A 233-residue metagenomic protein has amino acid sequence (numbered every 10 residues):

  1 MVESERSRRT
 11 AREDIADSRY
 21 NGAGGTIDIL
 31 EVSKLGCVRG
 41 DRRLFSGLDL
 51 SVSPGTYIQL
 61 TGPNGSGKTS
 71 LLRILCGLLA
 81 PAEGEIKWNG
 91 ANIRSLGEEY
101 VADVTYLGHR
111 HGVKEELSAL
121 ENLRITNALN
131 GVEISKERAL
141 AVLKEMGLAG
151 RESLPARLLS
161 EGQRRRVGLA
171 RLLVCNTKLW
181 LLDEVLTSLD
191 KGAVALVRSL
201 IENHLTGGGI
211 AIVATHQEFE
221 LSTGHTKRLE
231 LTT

Functional and structural regions predicted by a protein language model:
C76: Helix-to-loop junction immediately C-terminal to a conserved catalytic motif
P81-S95, E99-Y100: Conserved ABC transporter NBD signature motif
R110, E115-N130: Q-loop/switch helix immediately C-terminal to the Walker
E116, P155-G162: Conserved ABC ATPase signature
R124, K136-R151: Conserved ABC ATPase "signature" region
L169, G208: Hydrophobic anchor residue at the start of the ABC signature
W180-E184: Catalytic Walker B motif of ABC-type/P-loop ATPase nucleotide-binding domains
